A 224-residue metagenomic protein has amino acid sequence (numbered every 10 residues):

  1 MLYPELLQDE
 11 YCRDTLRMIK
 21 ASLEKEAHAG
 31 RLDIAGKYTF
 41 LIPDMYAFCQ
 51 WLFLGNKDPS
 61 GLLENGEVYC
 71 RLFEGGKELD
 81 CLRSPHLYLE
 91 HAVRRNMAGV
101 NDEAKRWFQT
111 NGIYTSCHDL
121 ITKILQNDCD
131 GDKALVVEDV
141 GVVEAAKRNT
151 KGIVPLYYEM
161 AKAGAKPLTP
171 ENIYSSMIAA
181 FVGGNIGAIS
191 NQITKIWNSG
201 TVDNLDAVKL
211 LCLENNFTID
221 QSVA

Functional and structural regions predicted by a protein language model:
M1-A224: Core catalytic machinery and nucleic-acid-binding channels of phosphodiester-processing enzymes
